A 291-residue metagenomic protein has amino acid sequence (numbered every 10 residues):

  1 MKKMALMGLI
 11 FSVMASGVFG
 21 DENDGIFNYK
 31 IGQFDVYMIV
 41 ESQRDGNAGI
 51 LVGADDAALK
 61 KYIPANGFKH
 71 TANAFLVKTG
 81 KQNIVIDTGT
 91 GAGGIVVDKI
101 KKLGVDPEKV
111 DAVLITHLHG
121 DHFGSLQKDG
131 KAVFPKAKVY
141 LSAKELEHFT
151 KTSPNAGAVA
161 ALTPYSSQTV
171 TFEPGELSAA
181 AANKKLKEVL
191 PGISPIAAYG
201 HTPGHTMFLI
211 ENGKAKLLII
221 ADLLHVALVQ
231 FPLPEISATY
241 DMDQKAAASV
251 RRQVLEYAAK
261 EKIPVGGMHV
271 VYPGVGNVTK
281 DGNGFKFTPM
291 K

Functional and structural regions predicted by a protein language model:
M1-M4: Positively charged n-region of N-terminal signal peptides that target proteins for export
M7-A15: Bacterial N-terminal signal peptides
D21-N23, K30, V105, K109 (+3 more regions): Metallo-beta-lactamase
E22-K102, M207-L223: Conserved beta-strand hairpin/beta-sheet module of binuclear metal-dependent hydrolase folds, prominently
D24, L118-S125, H148, S178-A179 (+3 more regions): Active-site environment of divalent metal-dependent phosphoester hydrolases
V85-G89, D111-D121, Y140-S142, A197-G200 (+4 more regions): Active-site neighborhood of phospho(di)ester-bond hydrolases with catalytic His/Asp-centered motifs
G93-Y140: Active-site metal-binding motif and surrounding structural segment of the metallo-beta-lactamase
G213-K291: Cap/insert and terminal regions of metallo-dependent hydrolase folds
